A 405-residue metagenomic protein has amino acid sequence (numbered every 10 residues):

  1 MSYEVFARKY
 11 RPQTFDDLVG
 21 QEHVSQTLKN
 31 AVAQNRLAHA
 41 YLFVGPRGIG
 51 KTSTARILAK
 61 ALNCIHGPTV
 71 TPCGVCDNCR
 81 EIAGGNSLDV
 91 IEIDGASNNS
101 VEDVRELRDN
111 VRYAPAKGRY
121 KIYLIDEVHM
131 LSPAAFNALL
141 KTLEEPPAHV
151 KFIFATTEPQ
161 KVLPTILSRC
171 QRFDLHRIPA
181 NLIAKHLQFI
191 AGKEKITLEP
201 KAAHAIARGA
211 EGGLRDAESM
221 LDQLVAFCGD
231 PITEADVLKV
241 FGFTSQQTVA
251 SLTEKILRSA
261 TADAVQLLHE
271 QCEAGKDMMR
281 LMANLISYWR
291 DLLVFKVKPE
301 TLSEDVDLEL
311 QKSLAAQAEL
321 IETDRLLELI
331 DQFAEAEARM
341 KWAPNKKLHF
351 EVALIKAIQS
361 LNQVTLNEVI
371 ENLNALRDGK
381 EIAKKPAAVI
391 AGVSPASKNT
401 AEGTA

Functional and structural regions predicted by a protein language model:
M1-R172, L182, I190: P-loop/Walker A NTP-binding region and its immediately flanking N-terminal helices in P-loop NTPase folds
V24, E81-L88, D103-D109, R119 (+2 more regions): Extended, largely alpha-helical regulatory/partner-binding modules appended to the mid-to-C-terminal parts
K385-A405: Long, low-complexity intrinsically disordered regions
